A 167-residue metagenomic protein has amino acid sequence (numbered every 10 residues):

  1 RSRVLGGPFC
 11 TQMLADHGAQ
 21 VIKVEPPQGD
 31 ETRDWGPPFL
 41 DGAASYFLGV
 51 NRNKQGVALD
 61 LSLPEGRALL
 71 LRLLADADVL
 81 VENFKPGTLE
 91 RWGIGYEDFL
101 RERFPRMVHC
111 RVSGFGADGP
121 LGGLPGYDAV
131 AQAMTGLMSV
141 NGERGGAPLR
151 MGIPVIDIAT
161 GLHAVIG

Functional and structural regions predicted by a protein language model:
R1-G167: N-terminal helix-loop segment corresponding to the beta1-alpha1 unit of nucleotide/adenylate-binding folds
